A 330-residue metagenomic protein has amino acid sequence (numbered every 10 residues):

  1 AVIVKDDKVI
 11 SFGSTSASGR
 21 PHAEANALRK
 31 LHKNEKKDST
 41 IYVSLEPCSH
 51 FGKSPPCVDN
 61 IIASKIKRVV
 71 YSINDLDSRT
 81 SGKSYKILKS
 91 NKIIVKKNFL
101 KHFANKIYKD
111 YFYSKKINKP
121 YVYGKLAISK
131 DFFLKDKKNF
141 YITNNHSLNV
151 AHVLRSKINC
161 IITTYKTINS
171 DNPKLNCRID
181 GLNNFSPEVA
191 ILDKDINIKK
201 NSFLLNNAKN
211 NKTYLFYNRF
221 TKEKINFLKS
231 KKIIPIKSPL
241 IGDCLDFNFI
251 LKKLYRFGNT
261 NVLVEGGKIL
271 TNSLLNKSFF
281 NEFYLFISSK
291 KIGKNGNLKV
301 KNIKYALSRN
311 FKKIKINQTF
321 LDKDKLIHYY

Functional and structural regions predicted by a protein language model:
A1-T15, Y123-K130, L134: Active-site and channel-lining beta-strand-loop segments that bind or position nucleotide-derived/phosphorylated
I3-F103, E188, L275: Zn2+-dependent cytidine deaminase-like catalytic core
D7-G13, F103-Y113, L204-A208: A short, flexible N-terminal coil/short beta segment enriched in small residues
K8, R29, D59, A63 (+5 more regions): Replace "anionic and nucleotidyl ligands
G19-R20, L100-A127, F133: Proteins enriched for Cys/Gly/acidic motifs involved in redox and nucleic-acid/cofactor modification
E35, S114, Y121-Y330: Enzymes that bind and transform nitrogen-containing heteroaromatic metabolites
H50-G52, D77-S81, F103-I107, K130-K135 (+2 more regions): Short, well-ordered, mixed-charge alpha-helical segments that flank or form enzyme active sites
C57, T80, S84-I87, L100-I107 (+2 more regions): Internal, well-ordered alpha-helical segments in soluble enzyme and binding-protein domains
